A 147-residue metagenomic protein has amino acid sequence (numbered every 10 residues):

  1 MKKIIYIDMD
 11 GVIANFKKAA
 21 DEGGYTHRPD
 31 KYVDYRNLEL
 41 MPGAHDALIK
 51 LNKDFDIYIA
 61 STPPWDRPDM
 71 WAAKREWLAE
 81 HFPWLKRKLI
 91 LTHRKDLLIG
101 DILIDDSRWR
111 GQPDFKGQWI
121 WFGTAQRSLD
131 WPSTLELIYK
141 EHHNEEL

Functional and structural regions predicted by a protein language model:
M1-K2, D54, I99, K116: A structure-centric signal for secondary-structure junctions around beta-strands
M1-L38: Active-site neighborhood of HAD-like aspartate-dependent phosphohydrolases
I5, L51, D96-L97: Structural alpha-helical scaffold elements that stabilize or flank donor/cofactor-binding regions in carbohydrate
E39, A44-A72, L78: Substrate-recognition element of Asp-dependent hydrolases with the DxDx(T/V) motif
P68-L147: C-terminal cap/substrate-recognition subdomain and adjoining C-terminal extension of metal-dependent phosphatase-like
